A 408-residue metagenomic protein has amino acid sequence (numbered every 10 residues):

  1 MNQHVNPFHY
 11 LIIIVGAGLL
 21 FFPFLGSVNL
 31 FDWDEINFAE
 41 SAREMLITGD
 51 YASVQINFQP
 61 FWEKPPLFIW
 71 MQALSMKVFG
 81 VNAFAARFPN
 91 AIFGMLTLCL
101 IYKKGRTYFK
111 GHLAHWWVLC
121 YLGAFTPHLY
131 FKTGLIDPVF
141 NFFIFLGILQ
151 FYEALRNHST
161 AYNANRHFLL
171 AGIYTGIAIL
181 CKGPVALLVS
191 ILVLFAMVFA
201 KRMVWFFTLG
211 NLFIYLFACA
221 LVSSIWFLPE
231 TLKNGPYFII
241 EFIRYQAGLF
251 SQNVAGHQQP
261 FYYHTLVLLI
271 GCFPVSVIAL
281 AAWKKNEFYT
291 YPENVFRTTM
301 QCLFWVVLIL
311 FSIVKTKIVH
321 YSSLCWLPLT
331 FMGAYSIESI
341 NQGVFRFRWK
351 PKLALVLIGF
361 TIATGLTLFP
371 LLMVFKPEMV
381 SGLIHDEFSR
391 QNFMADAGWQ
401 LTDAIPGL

Functional and structural regions predicted by a protein language model:
M1-W349, F369, F375: Membrane-integral, polyisoprenol-dependent glycosyltransferases of the GT-C/oligosaccharyltransferase superfamily
L353-L408: Transmembrane helical bundles and short interhelical boundary loops of multi-pass, membrane-embedded
